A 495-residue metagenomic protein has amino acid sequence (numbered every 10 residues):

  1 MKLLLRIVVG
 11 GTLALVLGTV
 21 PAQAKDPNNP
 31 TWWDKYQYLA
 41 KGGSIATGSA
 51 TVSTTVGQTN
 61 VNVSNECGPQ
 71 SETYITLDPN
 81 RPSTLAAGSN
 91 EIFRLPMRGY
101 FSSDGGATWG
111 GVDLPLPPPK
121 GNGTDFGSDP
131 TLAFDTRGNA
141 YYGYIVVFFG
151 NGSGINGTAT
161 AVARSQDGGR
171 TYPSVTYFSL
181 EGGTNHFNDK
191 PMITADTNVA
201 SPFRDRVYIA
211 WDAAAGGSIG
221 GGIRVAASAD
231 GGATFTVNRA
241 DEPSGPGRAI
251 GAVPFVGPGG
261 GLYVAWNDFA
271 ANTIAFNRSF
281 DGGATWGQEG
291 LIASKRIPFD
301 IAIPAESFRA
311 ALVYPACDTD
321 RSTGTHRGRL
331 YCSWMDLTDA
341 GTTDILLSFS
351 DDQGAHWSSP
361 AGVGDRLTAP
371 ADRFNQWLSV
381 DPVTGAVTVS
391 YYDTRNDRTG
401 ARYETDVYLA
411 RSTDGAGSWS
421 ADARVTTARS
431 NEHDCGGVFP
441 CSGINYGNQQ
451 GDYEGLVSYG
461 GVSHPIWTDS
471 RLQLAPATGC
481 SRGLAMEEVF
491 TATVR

Functional and structural regions predicted by a protein language model:
M1-V9: Bacterial N-terminal signal peptides that target proteins for export
V8-G18: Bacterial N-terminal signal peptides
V20-A24: Sec/Tat signal peptide C-region and signal peptidase I cleavage site
K25-R495: C-terminal PAP-associated
